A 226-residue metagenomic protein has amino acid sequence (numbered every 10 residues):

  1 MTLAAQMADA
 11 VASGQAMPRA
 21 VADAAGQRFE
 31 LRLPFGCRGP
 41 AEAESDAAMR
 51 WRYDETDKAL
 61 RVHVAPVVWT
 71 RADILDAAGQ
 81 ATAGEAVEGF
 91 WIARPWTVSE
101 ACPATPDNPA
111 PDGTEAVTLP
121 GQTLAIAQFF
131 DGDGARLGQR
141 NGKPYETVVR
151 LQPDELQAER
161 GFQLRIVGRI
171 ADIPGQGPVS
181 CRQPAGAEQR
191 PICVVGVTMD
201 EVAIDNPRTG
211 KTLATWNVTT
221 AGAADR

Functional and structural regions predicted by a protein language model:
M1-R226: OB-fold and OB-like single-stranded nucleic-acid-recognition modules and their adjacent interaction interfaces
